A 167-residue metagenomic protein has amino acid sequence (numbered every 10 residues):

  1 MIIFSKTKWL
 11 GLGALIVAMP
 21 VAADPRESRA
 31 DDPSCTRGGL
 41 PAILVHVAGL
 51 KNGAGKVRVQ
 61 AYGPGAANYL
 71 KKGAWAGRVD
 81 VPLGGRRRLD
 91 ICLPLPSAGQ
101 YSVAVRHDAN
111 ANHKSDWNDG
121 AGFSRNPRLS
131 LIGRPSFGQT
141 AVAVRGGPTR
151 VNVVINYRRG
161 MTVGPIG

Functional and structural regions predicted by a protein language model:
I2-G11: Bacterial N-terminal signal peptides that target proteins for export
D24-S34, S130-M161: Extracellular beta-sheet/turn segments enriched in Thr/Pro/Gly and aliphatic residues
P41-G49: A short, amphipathic beta-strand motif
R58-Y62, A104: Beta-strand signatures of extracellular beta-sandwich domains
V81-R87, A143-R145: Short proline/glycine- and polar residue-rich coil/turn motifs
R88-L95: Exposed aromatic-hydrophobic patches
A98-V105: A short tyrosine-centered beta-strand micro-motif
D108-W117: Acidic, glycine-anchored loop motifs typical of Ca2+
